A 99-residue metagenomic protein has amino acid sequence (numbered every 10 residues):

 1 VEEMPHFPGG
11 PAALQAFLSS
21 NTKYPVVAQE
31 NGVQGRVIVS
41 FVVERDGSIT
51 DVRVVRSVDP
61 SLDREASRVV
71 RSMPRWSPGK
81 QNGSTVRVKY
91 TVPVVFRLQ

Functional and structural regions predicted by a protein language model:
V1-Q99: Charge-biased low-complexity segments
